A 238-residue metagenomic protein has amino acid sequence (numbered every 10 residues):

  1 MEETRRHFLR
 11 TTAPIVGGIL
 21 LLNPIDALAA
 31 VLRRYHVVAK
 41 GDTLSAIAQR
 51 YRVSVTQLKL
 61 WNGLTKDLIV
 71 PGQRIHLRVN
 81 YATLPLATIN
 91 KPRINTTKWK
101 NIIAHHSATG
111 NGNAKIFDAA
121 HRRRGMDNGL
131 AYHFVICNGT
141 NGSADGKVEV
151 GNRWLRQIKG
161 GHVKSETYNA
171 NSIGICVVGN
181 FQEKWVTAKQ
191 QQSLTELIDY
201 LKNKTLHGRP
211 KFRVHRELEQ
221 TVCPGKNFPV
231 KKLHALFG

Functional and structural regions predicted by a protein language model:
M1-I19, N23: N-terminal secretory signal peptides and thylakoid transit peptides that target proteins across membranes
E2-E3, A13, Y81-K98, N138-V150 (+3 more regions): Basic/polar, cationic surfaces and motifs that engage anionic cell-wall and phosphate/carboxylate ligands
A27-A30: Boundary at the C-terminal end of the N-terminal hydrophobic targeting segment
R34-K40, A46-Q49, V53-P85: Extracellular LysM carbohydrate-binding repeats and other cell-envelope/extracellular binding modules
V37, G41, Y51, T97 (+4 more regions): Solvent-exposed, acidic/flexible segments
T43-I47, S54, N113-F117, Q190-L197 (+1 more regions): Stable alpha-helical elements in mature extracytoplasmic
R50, W61-L64, R78, F117-D127 (+1 more regions): Structured segments of extracytoplasmic/periplasmic soluble domains in secreted or envelope-associated proteins
N90-R156: Short, conserved "active-site rim" segments that organize catalytic pockets and cofactor/ligand binding
